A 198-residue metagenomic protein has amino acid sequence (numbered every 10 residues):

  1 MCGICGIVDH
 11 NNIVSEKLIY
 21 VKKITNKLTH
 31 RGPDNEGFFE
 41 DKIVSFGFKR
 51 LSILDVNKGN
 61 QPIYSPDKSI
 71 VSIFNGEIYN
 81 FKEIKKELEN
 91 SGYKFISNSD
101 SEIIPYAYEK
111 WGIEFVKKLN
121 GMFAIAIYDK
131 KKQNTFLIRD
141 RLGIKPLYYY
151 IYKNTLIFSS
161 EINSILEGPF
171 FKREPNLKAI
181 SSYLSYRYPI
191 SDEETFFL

Functional and structural regions predicted by a protein language model:
M1-L198: Cysteine-centered catalytic environments shared across enzyme families
